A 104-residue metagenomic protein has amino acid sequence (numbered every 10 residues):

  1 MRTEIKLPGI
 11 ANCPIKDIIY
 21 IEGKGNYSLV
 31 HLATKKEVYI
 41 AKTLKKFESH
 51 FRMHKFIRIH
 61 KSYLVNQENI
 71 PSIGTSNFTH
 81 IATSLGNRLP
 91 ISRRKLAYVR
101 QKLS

Functional and structural regions predicted by a protein language model:
M1-S104: Basic, polyanion-interacting recognition surfaces, primarily in bacterial LytTR/OmpR-type DNA-binding effector domains
